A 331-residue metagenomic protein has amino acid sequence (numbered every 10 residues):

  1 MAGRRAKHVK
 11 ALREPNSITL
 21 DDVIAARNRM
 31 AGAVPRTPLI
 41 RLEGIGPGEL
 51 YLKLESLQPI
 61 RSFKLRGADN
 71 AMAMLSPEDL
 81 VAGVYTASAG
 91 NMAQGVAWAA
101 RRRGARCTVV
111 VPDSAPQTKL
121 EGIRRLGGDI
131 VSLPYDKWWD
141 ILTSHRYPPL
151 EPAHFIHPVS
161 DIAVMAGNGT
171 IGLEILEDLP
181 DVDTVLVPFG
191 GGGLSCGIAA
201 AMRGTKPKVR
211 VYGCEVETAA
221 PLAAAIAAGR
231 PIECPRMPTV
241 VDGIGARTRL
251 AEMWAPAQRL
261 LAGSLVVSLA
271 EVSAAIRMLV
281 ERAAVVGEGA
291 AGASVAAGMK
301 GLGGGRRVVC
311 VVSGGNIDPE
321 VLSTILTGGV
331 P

Functional and structural regions predicted by a protein language model:
A2-P331: PLP-dependent amino-acid enzyme catalytic core
